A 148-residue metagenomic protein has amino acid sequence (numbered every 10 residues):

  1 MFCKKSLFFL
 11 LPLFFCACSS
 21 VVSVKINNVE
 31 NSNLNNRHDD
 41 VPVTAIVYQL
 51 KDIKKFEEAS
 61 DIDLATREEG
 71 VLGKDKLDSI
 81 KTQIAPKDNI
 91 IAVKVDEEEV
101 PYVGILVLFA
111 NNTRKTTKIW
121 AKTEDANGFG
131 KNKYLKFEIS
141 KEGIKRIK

Functional and structural regions predicted by a protein language model:
M1-K5: Positively charged n-region of N-terminal signal peptides that target proteins for export
S6-F15: Sec-dependent N-terminal signal peptides
I26-N35: Short amphipathic, basic-aromatic surface patches that mediate peripheral association with negatively charged
N31, A121-K148: Extracellular beta-sheet/turn segments enriched in Thr/Pro/Gly and aliphatic residues
H38-G70: Post-signal-peptide N-terminal segment of Sec-exported extracytoplasmic proteins
K87-D96: Exposed aromatic-hydrophobic patches
V100-N111: A short, solvent-exposed beta-strand micro-motif common in secreted/extracellular proteins
